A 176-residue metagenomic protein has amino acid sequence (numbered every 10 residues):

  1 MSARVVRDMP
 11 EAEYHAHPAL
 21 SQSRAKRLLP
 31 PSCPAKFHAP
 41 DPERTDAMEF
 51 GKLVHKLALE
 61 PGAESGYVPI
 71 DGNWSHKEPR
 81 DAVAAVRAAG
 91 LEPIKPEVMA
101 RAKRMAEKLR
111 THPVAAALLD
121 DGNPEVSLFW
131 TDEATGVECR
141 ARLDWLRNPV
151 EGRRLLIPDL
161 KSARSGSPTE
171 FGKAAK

Functional and structural regions predicted by a protein language model:
M1-R142: Metal-dependent nuclease catalytic cores that hydrolyze phosphodiester bonds in DNA/RNA, characterized by
L119-K176: Mg2+/Mn2+-dependent nuclease catalytic core
